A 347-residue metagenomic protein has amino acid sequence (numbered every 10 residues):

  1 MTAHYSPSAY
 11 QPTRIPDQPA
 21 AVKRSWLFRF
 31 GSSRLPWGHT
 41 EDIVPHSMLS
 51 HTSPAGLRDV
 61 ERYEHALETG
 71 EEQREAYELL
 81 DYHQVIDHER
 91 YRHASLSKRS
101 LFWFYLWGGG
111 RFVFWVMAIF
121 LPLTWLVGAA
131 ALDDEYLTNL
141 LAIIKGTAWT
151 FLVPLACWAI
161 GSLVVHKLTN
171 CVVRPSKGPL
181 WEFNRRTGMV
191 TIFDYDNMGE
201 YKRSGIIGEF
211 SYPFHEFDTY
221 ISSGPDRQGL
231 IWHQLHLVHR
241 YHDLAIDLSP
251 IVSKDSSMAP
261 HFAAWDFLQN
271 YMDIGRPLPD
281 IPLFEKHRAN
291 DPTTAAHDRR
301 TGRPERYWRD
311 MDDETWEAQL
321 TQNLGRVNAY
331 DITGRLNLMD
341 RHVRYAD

Functional and structural regions predicted by a protein language model:
M1-R99, H242-D347: Terminal and domain-flanking low-complexity segments
A94-K177, A295-D347: Alpha-helical transmembrane spans
K177, S223-L230: Acidic, serine/threonine- and glycine-rich low-complexity intrinsically disordered segments that serve as flexible
L180, K202-Y212, D243-S249: Short, mixed charged/polar active-site loops that provide acid/base catalysis or chelate metal/phosphate cofactors
L180-Y195: Membrane-cytosol interface motif
M189-V190, E200-D226: Phosphoinositide-dependent membrane-docking surfaces
I231-I246: Short, surface-exposed polybasic-and-hydrophobic patches located at secondary-structure transitions
